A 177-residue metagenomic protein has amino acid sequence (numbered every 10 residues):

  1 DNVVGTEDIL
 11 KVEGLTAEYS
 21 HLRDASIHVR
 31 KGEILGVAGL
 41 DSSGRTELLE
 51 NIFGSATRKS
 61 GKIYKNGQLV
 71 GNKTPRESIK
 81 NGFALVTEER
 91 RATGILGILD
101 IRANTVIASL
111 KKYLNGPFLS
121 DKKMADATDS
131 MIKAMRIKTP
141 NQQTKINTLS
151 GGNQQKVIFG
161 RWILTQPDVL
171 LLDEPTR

Functional and structural regions predicted by a protein language model:
D1-R177: Glycine-rich phosphate-binding loops of nucleotide-dependent enzymes
